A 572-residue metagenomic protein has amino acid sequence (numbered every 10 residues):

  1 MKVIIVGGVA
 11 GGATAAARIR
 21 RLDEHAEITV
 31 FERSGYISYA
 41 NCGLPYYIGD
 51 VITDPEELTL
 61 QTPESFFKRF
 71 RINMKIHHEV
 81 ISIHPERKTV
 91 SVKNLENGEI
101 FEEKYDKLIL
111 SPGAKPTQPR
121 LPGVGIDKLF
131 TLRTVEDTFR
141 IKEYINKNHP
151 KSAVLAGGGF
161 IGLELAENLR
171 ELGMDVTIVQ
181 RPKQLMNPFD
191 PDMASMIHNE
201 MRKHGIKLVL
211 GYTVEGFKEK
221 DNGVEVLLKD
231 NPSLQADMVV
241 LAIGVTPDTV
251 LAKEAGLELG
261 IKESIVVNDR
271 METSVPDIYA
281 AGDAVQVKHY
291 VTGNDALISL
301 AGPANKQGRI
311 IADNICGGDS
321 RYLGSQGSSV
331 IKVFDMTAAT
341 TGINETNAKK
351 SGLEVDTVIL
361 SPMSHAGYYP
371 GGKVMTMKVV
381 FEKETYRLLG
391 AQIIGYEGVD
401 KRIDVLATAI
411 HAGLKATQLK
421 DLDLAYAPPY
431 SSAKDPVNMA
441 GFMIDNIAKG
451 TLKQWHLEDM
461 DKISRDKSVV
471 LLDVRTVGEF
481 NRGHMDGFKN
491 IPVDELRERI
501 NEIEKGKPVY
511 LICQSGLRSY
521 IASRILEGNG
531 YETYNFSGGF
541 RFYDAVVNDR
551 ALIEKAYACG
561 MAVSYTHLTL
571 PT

Functional and structural regions predicted by a protein language model:
M1, G7-G8, A284-E397, P428-S432 (+2 more regions): Mid-to-C-terminal Rossmann-like scaffold of FAD/NAD(P)H-dependent oxidoreductases
M1-H77, T117, A166-F189, S328 (+4 more regions): Beta1-alpha1 glycine-rich phosphate/pyrophosphate-binding loop at the start of Rossmann-like nucleotide-binding domains
H25-E27, R69, K75-E96, E103 (+3 more regions): A Rossmann-like FAD-binding core segment of flavoenzymes
G43-R69, D192-Y212, A556-A562: N-terminal glycine-rich dinucleotide-binding loop that anchors FAD/FMN and/or NAD(P) in oxidoreductases
T59, S152-A153, F160-K218, I298-A304 (+3 more regions): Rossmann-like dinucleotide-binding cores of NAD(P)H-dependent redox enzymes
L110-L172, I261, V267-D269, K489-D494 (+2 more regions): Glycine-rich dinucleotide-binding loop and its adjacent helix/turn
G125-H149, E225, S233-I310, V405 (+1 more regions): FAD-site-proximal beta/loop scaffold in flavoenzymes
T417-P428, S432-V470, V477-P508, Q514-L568: Rhodanese-like catalytic fold shared by cysteine-dependent sulfurtransferases and DSP/PTP-type phosphatases
